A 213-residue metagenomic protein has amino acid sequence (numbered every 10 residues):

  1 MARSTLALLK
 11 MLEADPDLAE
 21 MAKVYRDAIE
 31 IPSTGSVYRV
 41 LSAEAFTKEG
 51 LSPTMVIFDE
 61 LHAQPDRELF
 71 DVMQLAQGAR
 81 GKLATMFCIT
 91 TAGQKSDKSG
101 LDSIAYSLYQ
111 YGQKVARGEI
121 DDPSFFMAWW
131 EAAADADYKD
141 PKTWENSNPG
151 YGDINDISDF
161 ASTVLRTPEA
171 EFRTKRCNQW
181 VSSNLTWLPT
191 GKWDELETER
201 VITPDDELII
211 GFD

Functional and structural regions predicted by a protein language model:
A2-R3, D71: Alpha-helical elements of the RecA-like P-loop NTPase motor core of helicases
R3-T54: Inter-Walker segment of RecA-like/P-loop motor cores
K10, A14, A63, Q74-A79: Short, intrinsically disordered, mixed-charge
M21, E30, T47-K48, Q77 (+2 more regions): Replace "in large, NTP-powered and nucleic-acid-processing enzymes" with "in large, NTP-powered factors and other
S42, G211-F212: Conserved helicase core region in the C-terminal RecA-like lobe
A45, A63-Q64: Residues immediately C-terminal
D59-E60: Walker B catalytic acidic pair
R67-G211: Non-catalytic, compositionally simple segments
